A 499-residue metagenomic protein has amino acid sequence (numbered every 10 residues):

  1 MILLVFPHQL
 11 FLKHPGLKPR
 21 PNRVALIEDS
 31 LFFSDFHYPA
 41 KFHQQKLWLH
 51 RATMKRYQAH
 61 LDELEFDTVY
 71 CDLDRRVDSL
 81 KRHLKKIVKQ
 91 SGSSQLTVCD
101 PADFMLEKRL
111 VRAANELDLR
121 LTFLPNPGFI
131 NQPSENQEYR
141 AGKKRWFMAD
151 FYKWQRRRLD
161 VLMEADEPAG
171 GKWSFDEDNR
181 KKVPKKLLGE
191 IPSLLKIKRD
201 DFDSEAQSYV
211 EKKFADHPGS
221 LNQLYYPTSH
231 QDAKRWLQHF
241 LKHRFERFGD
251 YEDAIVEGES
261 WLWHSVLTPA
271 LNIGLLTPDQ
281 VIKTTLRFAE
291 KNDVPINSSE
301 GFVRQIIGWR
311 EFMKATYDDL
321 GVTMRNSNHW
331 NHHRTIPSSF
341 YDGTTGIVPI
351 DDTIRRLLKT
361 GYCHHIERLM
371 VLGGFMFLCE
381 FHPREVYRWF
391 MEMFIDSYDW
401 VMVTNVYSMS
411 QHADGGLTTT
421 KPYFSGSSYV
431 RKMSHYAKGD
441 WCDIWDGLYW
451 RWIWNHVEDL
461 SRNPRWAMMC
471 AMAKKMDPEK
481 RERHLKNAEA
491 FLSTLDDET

Functional and structural regions predicted by a protein language model:
M1-L73: N-terminal beta-strand-loop-alpha-helix module at the start of alpha/beta ligand-binding or catalytic domains
I2, L12, V24-F33, A59 (+9 more regions): Alpha-helical membrane-anchoring segments
I2-G16, S34-H37, G170-P295, N455 (+1 more regions): Substrate/cofactor-recognition hotspot
F6-K13, G258-T499: C-terminal catalytic domain of photolyase/cryptochrome flavoproteins, centering on the FAD-binding pocket
L49-V69, T97-V98, G361-R384: Hydrophobic/aromatic-rich, well-ordered segments within soluble, folded domains that form packed cores
T53-R56, S79-H83, P349, T353: Well-ordered alpha-helical segments embedded in enzymatic catalytic cores
R76-Y226, Y407: Beta-rich, aromatic/charged-enriched effector core domains that present basic-aromatic interfaces for binding
